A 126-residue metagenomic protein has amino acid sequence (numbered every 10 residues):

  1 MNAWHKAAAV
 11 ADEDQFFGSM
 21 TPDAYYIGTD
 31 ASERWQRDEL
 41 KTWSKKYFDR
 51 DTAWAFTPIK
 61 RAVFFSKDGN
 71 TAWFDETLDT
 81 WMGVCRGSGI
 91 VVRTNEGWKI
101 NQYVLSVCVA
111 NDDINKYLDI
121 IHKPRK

Functional and structural regions predicted by a protein language model:
M1-D12: Short, aromatic-enriched amphipathic alpha-helices that serve as compact interaction elements
V10-I27: Short, well-ordered alpha-helical segments enriched in acidic and aromatic residues
M20, D30, E76-T80, G89 (+1 more regions): A mature extracytoplasmic/lumenal domain signature
A24-W35, K46-A53: A short gly/proline-enriched turn/hairpin at secondary-structure junctions
W35, W81-V84, N95, V107-N111: A short local loop/turn or secondary-structure capping micro-motif enriched for an aromatic residue
E39-V84: Surface-exposed, charged secondary-structure patches
F64-N70, V91-K99: A short, structured loop/turn motif at beta-sheet edges
T94, Q102-K126: Low-complexity, intrinsically disordered terminal/linker segments enriched in charged and Gly/Pro repeats
